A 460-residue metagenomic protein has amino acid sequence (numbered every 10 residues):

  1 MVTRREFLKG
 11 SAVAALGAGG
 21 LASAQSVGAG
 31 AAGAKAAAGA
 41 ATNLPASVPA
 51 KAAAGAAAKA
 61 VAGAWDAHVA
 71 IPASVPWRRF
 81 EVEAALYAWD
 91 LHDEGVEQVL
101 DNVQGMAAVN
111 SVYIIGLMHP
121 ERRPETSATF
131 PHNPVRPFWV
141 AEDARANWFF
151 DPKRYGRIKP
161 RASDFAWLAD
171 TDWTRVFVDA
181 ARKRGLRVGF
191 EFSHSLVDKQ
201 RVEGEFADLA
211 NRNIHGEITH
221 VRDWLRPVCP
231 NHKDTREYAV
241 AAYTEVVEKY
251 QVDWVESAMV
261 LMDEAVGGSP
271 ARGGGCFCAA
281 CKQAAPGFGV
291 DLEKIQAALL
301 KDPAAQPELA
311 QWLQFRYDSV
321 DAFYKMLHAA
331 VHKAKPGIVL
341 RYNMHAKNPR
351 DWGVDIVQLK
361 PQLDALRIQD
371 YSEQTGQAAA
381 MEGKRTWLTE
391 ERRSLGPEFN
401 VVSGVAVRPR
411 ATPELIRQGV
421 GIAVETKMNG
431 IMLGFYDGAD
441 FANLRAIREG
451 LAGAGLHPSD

Functional and structural regions predicted by a protein language model:
E6-A29, A52, A56: N-terminal export signals
W65-E94: Boundary/entry segment of secreted carbohydrate-active catalytic domains
D90-M106, R145-D179, Y238, S319-A322: Aromatic- and glycine-enriched glycan-recognition loops and surfaces that form the carbohydrate-binding subsites
L91-Q104, R236-E245, N348-L359, T412-I422: Short, acidic/polar
Q98-R122, A141, T426: Catalytic domains of carbohydrate-active enzymes, especially glycoside hydrolases
S111-P124, P131-F138, T171-T219, W254-A258: Glycine-rich, aromatic-flanked loop segments that form ligand/cofactor-binding clefts across common enzyme folds
I158-D164, R175, S193-L196, F206-Q374: Polysaccharide-binding and catalytic clefts of secreted carbohydrate-active enzymes
D370, Q377, G404-P458: Substrate-binding cleft of secreted/luminal carbohydrate-active enzymes
